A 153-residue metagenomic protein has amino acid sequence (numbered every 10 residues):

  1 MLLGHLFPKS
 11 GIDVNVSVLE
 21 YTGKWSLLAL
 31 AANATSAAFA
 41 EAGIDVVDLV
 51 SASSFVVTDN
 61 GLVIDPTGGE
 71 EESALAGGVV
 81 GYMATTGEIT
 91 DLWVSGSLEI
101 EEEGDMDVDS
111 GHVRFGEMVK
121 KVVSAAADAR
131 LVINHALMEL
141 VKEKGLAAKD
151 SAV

Functional and structural regions predicted by a protein language model:
M1-V153: Polyanion-binding surfaces on beta-sheet-dominated domains and ring/shell assemblies
